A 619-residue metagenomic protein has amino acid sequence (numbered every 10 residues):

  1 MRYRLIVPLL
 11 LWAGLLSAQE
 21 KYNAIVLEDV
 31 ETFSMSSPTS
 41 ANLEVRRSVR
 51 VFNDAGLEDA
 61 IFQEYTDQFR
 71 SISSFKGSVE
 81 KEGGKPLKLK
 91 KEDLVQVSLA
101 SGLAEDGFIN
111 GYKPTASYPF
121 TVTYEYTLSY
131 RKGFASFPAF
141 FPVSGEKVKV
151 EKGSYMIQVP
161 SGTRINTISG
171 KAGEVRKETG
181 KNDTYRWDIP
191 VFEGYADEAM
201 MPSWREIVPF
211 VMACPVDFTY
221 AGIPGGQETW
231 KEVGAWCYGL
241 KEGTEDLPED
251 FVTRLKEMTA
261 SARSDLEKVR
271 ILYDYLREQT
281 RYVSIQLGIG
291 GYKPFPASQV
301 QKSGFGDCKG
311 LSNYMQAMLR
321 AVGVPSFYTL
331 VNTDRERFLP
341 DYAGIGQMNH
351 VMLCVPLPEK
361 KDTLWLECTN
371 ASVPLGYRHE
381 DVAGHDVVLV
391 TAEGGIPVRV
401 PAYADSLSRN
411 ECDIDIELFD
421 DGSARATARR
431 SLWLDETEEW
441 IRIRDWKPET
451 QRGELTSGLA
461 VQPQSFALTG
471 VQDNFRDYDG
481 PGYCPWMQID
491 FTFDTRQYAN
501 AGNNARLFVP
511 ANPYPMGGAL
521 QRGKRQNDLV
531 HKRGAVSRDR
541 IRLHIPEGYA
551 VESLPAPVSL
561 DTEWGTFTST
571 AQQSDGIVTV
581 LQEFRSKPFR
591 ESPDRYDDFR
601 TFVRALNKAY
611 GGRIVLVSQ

Functional and structural regions predicted by a protein language model:
M1-V7: Bacterial N-terminal signal peptides that target proteins for export
V7-A18: Hydrophobic h-region of N-terminal signal peptides that target proteins for export in Gram-negative bacteria
Q19-Q619: A sensor for short, sequence-defined functional sites
